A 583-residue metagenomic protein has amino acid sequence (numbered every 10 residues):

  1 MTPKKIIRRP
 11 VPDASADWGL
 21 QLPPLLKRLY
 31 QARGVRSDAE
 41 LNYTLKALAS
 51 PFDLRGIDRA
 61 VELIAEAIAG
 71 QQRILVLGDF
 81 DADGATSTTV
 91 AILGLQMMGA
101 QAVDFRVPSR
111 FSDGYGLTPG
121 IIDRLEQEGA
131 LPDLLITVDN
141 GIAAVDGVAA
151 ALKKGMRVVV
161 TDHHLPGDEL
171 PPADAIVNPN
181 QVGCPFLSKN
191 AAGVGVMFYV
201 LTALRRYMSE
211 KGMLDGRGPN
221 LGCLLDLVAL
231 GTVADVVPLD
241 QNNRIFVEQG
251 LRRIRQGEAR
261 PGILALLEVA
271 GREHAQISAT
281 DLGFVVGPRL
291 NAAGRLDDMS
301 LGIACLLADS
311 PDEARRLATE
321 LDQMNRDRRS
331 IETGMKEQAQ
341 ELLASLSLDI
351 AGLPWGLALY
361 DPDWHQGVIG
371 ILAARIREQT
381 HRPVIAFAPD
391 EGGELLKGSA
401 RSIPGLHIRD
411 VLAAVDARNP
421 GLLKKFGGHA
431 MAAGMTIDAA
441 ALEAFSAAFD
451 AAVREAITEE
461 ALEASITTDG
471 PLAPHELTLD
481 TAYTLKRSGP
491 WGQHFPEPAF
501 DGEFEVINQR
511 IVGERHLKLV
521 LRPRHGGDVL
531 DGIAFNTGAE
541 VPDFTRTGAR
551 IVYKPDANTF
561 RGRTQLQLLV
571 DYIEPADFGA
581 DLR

Functional and structural regions predicted by a protein language model:
T2, R9-L134, K154, P172 (+3 more regions): Hydrophobic helix-and-loop "lid/oligomerization" segment in the mid-to-C-terminal part of catalytic domains
P12-A16, S112, V182-P185, H475-L477 (+2 more regions): A short acidic, often aromatic-flanked loop/helix-cap motif at beta-alpha or helix-coil junctions that lines enzyme
E66, D168-N178, I263, R522-G526: Acidic-glycine-rich active-site phosphate/pyrophosphate-binding loop
E66-G70, P311-T319, Q323-L359, G392-E394 (+2 more regions): Mid-to-C-terminal polyanion-binding domains and interfaces
D104, V159, V541: Conserved beta-strand positions in the Rossmann-like core of class I SAM-dependent methyltransferases
D123-V194, F198-D215: Active-site cavity-forming subdomains of large catalytic enzyme subunits
D146-A150, L372-R375, D480: A short acidic, amphipathic alpha-helical/loop segment
H163-H164, H365, H429, H516: Histidine-centered active-site/metal-ligand motif
